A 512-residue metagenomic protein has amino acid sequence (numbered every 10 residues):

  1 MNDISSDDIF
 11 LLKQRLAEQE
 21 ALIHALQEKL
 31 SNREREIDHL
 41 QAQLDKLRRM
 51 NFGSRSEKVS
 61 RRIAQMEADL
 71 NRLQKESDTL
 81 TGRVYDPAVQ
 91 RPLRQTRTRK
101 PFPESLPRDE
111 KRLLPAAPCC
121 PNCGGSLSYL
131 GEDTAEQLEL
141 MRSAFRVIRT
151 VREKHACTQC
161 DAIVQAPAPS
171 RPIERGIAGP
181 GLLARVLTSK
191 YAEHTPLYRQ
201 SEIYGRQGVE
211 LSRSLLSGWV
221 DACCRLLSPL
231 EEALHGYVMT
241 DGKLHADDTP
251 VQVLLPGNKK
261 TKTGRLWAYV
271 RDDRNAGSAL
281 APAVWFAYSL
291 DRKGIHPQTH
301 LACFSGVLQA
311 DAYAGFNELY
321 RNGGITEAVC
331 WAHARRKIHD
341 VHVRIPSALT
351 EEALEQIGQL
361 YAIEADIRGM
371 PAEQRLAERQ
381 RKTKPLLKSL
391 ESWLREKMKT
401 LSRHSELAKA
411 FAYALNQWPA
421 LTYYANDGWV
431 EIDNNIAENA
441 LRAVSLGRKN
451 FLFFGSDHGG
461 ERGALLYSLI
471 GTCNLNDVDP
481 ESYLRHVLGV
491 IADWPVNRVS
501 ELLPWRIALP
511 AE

Functional and structural regions predicted by a protein language model:
M1-I177, H245-A246, Q252, S278-L280: Short, flexible loop/hinge motifs at secondary-structure junctions
N2-D3, Q14, A21, P101 (+3 more regions): Catalytic center-proximal scaffold of phosphoryl-transfer enzymes
